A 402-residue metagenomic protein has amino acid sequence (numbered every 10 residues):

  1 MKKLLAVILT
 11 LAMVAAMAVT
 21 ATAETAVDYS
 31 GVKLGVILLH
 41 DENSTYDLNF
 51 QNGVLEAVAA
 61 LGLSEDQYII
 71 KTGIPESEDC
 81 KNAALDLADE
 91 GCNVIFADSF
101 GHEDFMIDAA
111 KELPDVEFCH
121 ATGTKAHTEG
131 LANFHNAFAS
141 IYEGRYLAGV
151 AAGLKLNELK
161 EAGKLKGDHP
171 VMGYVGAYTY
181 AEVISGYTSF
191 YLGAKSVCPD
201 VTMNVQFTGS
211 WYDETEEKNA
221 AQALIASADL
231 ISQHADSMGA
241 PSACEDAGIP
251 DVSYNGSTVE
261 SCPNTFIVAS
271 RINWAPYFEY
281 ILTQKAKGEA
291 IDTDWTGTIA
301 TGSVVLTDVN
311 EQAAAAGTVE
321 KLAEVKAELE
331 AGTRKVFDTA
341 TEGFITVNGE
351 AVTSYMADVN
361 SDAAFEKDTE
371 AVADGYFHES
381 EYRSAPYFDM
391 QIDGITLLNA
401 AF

Functional and structural regions predicted by a protein language model:
M1-A26: Gram-positive cell-envelope targeting signals
E24-F402: A residue-level marker of the well-folded mature domains of exported/periplasmic proteins
